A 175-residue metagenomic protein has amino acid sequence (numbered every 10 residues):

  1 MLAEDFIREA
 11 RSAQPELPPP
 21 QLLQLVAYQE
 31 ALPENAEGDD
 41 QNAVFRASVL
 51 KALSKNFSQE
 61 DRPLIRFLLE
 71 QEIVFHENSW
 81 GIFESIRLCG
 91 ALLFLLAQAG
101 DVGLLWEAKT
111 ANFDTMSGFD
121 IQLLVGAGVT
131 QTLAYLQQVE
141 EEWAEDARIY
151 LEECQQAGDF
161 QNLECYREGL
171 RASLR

Functional and structural regions predicted by a protein language model:
M1-F57, Y150-E152, L170-R175: N-terminal alpha-helical scaffold/docking segments in eukaryotic complex subunits
M1-P15, G81, V102-R175: Long, helix-rich interaction regions
L2-E4, E16-N35, Q59-H76, Q98-T110: Amphipathic alpha-helical scaffolding segments comprising HEAT/armadillo-like alpha-solenoid repeats
R11, S48-S58, L69-I73, F94 (+1 more regions): Alpha-helical repeat scaffolds in large eukaryotic proteins
V26, A43-V44, V49, V74 (+4 more regions): Extended aliphatic helical segments
V44-N56, S79-L96, G118-A127: Structural detector for internal amphipathic alpha-helices that build alpha-solenoid repeat scaffolds
Q59-L92, T130-L136, E142-W143: Compositionally biased, low-hydrophobicity segments enriched in charged and small polar residues
